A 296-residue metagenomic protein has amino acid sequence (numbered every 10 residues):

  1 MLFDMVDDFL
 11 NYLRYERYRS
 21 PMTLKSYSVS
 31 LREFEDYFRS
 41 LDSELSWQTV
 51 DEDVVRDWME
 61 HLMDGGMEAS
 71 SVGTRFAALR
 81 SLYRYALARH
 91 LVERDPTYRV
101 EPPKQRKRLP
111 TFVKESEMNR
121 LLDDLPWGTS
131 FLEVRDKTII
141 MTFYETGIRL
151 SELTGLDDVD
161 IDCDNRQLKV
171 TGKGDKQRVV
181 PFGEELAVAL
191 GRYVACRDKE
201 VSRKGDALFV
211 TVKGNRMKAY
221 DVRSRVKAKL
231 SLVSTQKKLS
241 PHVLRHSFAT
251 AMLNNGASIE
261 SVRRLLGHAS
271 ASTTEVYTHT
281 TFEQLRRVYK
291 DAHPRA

Functional and structural regions predicted by a protein language model:
M1-A296: Conserved catalytic core of the tyrosine transesterase superfamily
